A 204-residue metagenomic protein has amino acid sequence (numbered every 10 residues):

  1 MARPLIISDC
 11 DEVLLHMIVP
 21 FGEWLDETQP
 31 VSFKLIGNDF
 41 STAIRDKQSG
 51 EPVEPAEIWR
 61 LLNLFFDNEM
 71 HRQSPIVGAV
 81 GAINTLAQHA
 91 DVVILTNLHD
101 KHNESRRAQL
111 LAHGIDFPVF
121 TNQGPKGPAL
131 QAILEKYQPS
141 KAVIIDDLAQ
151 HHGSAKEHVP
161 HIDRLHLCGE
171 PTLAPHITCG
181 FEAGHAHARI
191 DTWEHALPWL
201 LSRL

Functional and structural regions predicted by a protein language model:
M1-I58: Active-site neighborhood of HAD-like aspartate-dependent phosphohydrolases
I7-D9, L95, I145, L167: Short hydrophobic segments within beta-strands
R45-V80: Metal-dependent phosphoesterase signature
D67-I94, D100-R107: Short, acidic loop-to-helix structural element flanking the phosphoryl-transfer center in phosphate-processing enzymes
H99-V143, A149-E157: Substrate-recognition "cap/lid" segment bordering the active-site pocket of phosphatases
P118-N122, H185-H195: Short acidic-hydrophobic, aromatic-tinged amphipathic segments that line or gate anion-handling sites
P128-Q131, L173-F181, W199-L201: Short, charged, surface-exposed secondary-structure boundary motifs
I144-A188: Acidic, Mg2+-coordinating phosphoryl-transfer loop and its flanking beta/alpha structural elements, shared across
